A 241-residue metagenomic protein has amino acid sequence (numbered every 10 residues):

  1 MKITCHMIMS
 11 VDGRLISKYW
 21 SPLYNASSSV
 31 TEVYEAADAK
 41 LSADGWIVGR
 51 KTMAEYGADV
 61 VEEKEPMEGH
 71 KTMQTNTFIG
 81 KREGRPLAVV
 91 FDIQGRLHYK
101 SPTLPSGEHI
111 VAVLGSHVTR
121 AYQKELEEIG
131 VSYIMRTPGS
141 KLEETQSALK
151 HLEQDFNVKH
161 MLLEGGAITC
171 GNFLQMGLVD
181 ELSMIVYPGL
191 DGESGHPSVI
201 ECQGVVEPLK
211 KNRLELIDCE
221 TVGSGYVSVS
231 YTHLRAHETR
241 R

Functional and structural regions predicted by a protein language model:
M1-R235: Enzymes that bind and transform nitrogen-containing heteroaromatic metabolites
A236-R241: A short, hydrophobic C-terminal helix/tail in secreted or cell-surface proteins
